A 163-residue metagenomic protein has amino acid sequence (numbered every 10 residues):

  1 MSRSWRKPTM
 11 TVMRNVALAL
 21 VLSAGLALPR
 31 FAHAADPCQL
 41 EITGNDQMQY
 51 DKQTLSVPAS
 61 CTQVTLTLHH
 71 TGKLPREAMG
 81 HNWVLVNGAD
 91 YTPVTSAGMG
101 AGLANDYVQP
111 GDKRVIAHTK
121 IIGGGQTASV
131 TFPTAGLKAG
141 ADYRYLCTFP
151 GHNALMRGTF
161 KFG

Functional and structural regions predicted by a protein language model:
M1-V12: N-terminal secretory signal peptides that target proteins for export/translocation
A17-A27: Bacterial N-terminal signal peptides
L28-A34: Sec/Tat signal peptide C-region and signal peptidase I cleavage site
A34-N45, V86-V108, P150-G163: Extracytoplasmic/periplasmic copper-protein system
P37-Q63: N-terminal edge beta-strand
Q49-T54, K113-H118, S129-T131: Short structured motifs
T54-A78, W83-L85, S129-K138, D142-Y143 (+1 more regions): Beta-strand cores of secreted/periplasmic/IMS beta-sandwich domains, seen most often in copper-related folds
A117-G163: Extracellular/periplasmic metallocenter environments
